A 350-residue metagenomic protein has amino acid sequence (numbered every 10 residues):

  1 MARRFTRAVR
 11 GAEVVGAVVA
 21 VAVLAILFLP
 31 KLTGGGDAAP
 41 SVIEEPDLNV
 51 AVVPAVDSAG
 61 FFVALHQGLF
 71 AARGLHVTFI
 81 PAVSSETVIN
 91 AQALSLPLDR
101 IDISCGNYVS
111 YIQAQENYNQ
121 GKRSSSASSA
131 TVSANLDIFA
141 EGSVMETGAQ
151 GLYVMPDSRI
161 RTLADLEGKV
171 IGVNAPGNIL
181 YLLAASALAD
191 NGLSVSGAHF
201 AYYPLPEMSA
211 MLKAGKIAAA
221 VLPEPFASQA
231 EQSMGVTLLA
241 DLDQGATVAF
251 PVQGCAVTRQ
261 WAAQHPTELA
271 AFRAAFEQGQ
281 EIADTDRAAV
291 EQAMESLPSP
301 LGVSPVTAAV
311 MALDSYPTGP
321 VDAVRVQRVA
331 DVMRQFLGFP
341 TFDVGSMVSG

Functional and structural regions predicted by a protein language model:
R3-A20: N-terminal Sec-pathway targeting helices
V9-A12, L29, G34-S194, A218-E224 (+2 more regions): Short, glycine-/small- and polar/acidic-enriched structural segments that line small-molecule recognition paths
A20-K31: Hydrophobic alpha-helical membrane-insertion segments, chiefly the h-region of N-terminal signal peptides
V109, F200-A201, P206-E295: Pocket-lining segment of extracytoplasmic ligand-binding domains
T162-L163, R259, V344: Structural motif detector for alpha-helix initiation sites
A263-G338: Secondary-structure end/capping motifs
G338-G350: Hinge/cleft segment of the Venus flytrap/periplasmic-binding protein
